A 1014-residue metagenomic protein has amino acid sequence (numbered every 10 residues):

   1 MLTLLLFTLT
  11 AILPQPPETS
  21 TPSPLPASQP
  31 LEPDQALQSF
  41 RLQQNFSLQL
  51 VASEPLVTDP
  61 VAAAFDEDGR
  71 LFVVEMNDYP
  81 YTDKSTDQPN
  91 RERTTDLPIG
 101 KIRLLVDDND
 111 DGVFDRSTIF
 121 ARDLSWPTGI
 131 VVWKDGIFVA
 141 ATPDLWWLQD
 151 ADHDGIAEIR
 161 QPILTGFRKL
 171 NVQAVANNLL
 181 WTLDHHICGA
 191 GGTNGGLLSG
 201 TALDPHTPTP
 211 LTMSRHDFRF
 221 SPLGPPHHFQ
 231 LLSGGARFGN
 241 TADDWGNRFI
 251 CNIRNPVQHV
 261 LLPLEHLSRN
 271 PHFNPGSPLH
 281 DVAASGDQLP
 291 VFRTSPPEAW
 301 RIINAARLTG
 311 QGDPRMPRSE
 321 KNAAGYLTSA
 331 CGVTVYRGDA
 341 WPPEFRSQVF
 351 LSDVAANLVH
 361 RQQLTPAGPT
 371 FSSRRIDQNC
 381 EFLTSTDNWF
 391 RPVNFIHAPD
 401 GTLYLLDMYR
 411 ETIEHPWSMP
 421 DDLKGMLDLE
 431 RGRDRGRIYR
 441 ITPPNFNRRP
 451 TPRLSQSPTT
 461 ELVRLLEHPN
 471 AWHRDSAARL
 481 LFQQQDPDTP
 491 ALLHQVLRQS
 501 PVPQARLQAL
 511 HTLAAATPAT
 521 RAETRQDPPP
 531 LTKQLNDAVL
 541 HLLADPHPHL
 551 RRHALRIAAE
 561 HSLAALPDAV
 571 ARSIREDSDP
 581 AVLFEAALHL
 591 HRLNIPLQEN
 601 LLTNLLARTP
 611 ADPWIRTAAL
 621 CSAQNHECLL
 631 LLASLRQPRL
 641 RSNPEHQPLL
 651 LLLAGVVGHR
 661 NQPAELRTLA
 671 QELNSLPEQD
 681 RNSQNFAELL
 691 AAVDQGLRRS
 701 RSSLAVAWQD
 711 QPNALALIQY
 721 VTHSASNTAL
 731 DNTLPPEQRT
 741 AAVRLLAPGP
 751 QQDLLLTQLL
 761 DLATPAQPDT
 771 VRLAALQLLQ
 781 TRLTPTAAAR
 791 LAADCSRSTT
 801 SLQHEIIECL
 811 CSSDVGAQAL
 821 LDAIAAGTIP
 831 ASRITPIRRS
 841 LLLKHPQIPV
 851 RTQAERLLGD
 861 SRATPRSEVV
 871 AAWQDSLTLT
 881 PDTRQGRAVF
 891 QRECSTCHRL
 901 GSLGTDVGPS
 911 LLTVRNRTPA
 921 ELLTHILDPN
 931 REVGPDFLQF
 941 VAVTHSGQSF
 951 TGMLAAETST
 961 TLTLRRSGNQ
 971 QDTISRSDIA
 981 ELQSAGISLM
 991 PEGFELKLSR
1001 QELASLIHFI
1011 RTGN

Functional and structural regions predicted by a protein language model:
L2-A11: Bacterial N-terminal signal peptides
A11-E461, W472-H473, L480-F482, P567 (+5 more regions): Beta-propeller domains with acidic blade repeats across secreted/periplasmic ectodomains and cytosolic WD/CNH propellers
V51, D135-I137, P143-D144, A509 (+8 more regions): C-terminal capping alpha-helices of c-type cytochrome domains
L170, G195-L198, P225-H227, P369 (+5 more regions): Inter-heme linker and motif-flanking segments adjacent to c-type heme-binding CXXCH motifs in c-type cytochromes
W181, P580, T800, D814 (+9 more regions): Short flexible coil/turn linkers enriched for glycine and charged/polar residues that connect secondary-structure
I187, C331-G332, T402, R437 (+8 more regions): C-type cytochrome heme c attachment motif
L406, D428-D434, I441-V889, V907 (+2 more regions): Long, ordered, helix-rich scaffold segments
Y409-E411, T799-E805, L810-L821, T828-T835 (+2 more regions): C-terminal structured "cap/appendage" subdomains that terminate the fold
